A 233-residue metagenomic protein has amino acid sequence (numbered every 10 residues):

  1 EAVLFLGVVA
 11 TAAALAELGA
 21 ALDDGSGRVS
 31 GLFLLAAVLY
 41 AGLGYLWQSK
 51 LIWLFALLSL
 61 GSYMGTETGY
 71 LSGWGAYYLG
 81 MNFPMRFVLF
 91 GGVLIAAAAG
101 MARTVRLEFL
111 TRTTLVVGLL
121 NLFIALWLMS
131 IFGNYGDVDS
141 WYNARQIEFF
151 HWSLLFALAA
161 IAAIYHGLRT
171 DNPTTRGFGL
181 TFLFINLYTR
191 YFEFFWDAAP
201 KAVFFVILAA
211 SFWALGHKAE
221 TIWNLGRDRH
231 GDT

Functional and structural regions predicted by a protein language model:
E1-T233: Alpha-helical multi-pass membrane segments and their bilayer interfacial helix-loop junctions
